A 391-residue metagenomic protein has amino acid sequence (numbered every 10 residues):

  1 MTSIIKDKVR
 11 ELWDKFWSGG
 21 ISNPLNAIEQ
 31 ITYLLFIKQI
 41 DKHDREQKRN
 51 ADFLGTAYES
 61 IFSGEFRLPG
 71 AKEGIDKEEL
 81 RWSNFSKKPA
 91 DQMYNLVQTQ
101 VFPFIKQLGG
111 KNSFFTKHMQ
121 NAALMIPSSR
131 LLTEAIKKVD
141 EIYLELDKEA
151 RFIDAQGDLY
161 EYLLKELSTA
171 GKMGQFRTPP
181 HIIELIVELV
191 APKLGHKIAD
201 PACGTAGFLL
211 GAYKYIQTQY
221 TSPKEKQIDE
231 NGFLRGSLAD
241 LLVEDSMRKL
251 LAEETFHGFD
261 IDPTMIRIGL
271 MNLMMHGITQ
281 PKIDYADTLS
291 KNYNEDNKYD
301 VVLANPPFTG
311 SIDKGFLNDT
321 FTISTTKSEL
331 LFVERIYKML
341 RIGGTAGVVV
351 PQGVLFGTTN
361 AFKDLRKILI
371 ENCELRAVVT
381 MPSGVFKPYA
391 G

Functional and structural regions predicted by a protein language model:
M1-L194, K282-S290, T380-G384: Non-catalytic, mostly N-terminal accessory regions of nucleic-acid modification and defense proteins
A27, I31, I261-I266, T326-G391: Conserved Class I SAM-dependent methyltransferase catalytic core
E46, D313-K314, T358: Short glycine-/acidic-enriched loop or helix-start segments at secondary-structure transitions that form or flank
T133-E134, Q175-F176, F321-T325, T358: Alpha-helix N-cap/helix-initiation motif
K165-L167, D313-N318: Gly-rich Lys/Arg/Thr-decorated short loops/hinges at beta-loop-alpha junctions or inter-strand turns that position
Q175-A304, T309-S311, L317, T326 (+4 more regions): Conserved S-adenosyl-L-methionine
R248, K291-N294, T322, K338 (+1 more regions): A general structural signal for short secondary-structure junctions and capping/turn motifs
